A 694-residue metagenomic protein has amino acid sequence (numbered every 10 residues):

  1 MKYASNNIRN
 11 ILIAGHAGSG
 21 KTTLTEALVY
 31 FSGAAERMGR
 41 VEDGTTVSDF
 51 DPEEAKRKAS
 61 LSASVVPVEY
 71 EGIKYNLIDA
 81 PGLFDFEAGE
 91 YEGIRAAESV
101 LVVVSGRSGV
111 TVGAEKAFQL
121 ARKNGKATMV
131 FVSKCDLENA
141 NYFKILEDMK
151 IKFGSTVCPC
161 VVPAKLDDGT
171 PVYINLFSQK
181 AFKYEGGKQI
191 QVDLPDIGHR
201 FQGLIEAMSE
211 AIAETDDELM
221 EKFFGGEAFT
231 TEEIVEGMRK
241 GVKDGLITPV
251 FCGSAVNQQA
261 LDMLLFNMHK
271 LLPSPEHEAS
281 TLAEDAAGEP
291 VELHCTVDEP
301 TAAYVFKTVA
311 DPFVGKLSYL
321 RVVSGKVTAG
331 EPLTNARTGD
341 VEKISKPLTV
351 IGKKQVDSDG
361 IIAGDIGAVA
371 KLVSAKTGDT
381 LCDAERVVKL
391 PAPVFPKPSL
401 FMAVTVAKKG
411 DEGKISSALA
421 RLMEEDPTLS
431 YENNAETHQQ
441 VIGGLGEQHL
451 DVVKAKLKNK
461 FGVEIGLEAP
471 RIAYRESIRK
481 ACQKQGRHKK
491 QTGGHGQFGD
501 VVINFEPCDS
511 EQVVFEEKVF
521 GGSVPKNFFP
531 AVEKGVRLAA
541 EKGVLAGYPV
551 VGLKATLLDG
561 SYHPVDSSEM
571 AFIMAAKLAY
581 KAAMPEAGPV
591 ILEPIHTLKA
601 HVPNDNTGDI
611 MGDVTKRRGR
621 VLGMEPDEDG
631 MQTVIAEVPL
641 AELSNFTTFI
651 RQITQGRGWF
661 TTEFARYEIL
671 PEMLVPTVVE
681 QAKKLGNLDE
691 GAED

Functional and structural regions predicted by a protein language model:
M1-D694: Structural and coupling elements of P-loop NTPases
